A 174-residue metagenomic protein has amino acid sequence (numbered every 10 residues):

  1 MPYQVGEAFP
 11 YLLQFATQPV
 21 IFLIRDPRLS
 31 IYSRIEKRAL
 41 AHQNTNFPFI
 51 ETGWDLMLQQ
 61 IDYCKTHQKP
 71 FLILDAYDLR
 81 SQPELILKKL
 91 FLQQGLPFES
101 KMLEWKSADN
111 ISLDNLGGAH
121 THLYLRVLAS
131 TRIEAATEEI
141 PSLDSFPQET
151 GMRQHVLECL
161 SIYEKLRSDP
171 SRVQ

Functional and structural regions predicted by a protein language model:
P2-K101, T121, L125: PAPS-dependent sulfotransferase catalytic domain
P97-Q174: PAPS-dependent sulfotransferases, especially Golgi type II membrane carbohydrate sulfotransferases
